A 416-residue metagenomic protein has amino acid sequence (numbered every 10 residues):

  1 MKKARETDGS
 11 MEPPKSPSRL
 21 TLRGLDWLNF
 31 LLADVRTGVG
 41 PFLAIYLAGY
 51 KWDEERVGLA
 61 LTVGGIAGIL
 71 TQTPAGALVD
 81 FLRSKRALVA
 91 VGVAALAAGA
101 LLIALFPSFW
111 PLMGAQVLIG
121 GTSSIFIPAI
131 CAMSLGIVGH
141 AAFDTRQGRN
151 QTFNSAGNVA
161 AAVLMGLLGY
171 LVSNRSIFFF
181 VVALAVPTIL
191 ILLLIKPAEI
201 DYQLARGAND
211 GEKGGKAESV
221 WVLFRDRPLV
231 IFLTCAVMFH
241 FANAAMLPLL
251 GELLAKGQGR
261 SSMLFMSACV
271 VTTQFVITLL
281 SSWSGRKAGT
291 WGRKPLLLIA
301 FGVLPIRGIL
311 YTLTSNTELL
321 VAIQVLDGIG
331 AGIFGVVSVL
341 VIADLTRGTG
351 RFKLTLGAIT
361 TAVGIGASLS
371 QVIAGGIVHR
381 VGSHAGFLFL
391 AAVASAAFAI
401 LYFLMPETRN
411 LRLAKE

Functional and structural regions predicted by a protein language model:
R5-L22, E199-F232, E416: Juxtamembrane intracellular "pre-TM" segments in multi-pass secondary transporters
E12-G65, V230-I231, C235, H240-L254: Helix-loop boundary and gating motifs at the non-cytosolic
L47-A48, L78-V79, L167-V172, L254-A255 (+2 more regions): Interfacial helix-cap and linker-helix signal at transmembrane-aqueous boundaries of multi-pass secondary transporters
T71-S84, G169, L280-G292, V378: Helix-to-loop junctions at the C-terminal end of transmembrane segments in multipass secondary transporters
A87-L101, V182, P295-I309: Structural signature of the two symmetry-related core transmembrane helices
V117-N154, V341: Cytoplasmic helix-loop-helix junction between adjacent transmembrane helices in 12-TM secondary transporters
Y170-A183, G376-A394: A membrane-interface helix-boundary motif in multi-pass transporters
A183-A205, A397-M405: C-terminal membrane-cytosol helix-exit motif in multi-pass small-molecule transporters
